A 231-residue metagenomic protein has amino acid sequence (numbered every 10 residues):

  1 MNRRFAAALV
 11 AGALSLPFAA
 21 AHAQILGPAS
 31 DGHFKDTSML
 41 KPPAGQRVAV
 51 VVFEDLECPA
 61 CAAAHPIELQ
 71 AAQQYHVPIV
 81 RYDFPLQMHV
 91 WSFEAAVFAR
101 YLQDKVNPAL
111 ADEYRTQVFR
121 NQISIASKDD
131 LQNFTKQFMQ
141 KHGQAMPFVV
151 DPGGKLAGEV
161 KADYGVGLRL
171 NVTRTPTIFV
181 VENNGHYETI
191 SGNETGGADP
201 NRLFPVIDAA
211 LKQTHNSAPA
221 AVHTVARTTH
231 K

Functional and structural regions predicted by a protein language model:
M1-V10: N-terminal export leaders
F5, K136-K231: C-terminal cap of thioredoxin/glutaredoxin-like
F18-A23: Sec/Tat signal peptide C-region and signal peptidase I cleavage site
S30-V48: A short beta-strand-turn-helix
P42-G45, A72-Q74, W91, R169-R174: Extracellular/periplasmic catalytic domains that process cell-envelope and extracellular macromolecules
V51, L56, A62-F138: Structural alpha/beta surface segment adjacent to cysteine/selenocysteine redox centers across thiol/disulfide enzymes
